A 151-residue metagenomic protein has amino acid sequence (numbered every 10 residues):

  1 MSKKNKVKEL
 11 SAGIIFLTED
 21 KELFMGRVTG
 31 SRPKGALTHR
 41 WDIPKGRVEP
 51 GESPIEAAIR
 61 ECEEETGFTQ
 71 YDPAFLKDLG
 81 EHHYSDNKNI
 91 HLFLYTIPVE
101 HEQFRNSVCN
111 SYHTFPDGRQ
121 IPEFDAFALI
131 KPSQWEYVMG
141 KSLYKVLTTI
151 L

Functional and structural regions predicted by a protein language model:
M1, K8, G26-V28, P33 (+3 more regions): Sparse, context-dependent recognition of short Cys/His-centered cofactor- or disulfide-binding micro-motifs
S2-I43, F93: N-terminal strand-loop-strand
T18-K21, M25-G26, G30, I59 (+2 more regions): Solvent-exposed, well-ordered amphipathic alpha-helical segments that flank/support binding or catalytic loops
D42-I43, F68, L147: Short, charged/polar low-complexity linear motifs in solvent-exposed/disordered segments
G46-K141: Unchanged
K145-L151: C-terminal/domain-terminus segments
